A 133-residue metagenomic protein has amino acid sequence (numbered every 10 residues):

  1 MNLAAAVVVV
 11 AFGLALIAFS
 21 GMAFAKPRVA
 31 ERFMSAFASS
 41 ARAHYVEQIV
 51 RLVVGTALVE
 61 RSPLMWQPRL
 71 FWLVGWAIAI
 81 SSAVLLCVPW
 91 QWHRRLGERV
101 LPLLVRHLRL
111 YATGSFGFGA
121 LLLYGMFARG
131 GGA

Functional and structural regions predicted by a protein language model:
M1-A18: Hydrophobic transmembrane alpha-helical segments in integral membrane proteins
G21-S39: Membrane-interface helix-loop junction between the first two transmembrane segments
M22, R28-V29, V53-M65, V88-W92 (+1 more regions): Membrane-helix exit/interface motif
E47-L58, Y111-A120: Core segments of transmembrane alpha-helices that mediate helix-helix packing or line hydrophobic substrate/ligand
M65-C87: Short alpha-helical packing/oligomerization segments
A83-E98: Transmembrane alpha-helical segments of integral membrane proteins
R95-S115: Interfacial loop-to-transmembrane junctions
L122-A133: Juxtamembrane boundary at the C-terminal end of a transmembrane helix
